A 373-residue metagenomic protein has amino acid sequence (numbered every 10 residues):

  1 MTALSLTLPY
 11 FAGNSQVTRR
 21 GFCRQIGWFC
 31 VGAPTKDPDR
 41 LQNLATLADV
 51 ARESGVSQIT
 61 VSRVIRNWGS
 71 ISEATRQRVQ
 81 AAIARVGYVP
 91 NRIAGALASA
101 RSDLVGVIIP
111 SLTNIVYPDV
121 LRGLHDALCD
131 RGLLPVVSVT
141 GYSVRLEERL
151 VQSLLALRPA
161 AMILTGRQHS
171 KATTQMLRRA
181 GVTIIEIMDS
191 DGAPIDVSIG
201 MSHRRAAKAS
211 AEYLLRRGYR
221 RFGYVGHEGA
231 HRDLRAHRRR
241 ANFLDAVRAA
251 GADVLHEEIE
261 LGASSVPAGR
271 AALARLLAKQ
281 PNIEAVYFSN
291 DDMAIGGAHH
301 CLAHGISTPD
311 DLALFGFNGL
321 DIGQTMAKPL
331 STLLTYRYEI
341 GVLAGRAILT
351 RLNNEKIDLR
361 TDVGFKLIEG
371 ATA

Functional and structural regions predicted by a protein language model:
T2-D103, A373: N-terminal helix-turn-helix DNA-binding module of bacterial transcription factors
S5-L6, T18-C23, A274, K279-A285 (+1 more regions): Flexible loop/turn connectors
E73, Y88-A161, A241-L244, L255: Amphipathic helical "hinge" segments at domain boundaries
P110-D119, V137-L146, I199-A209, V225-A274 (+4 more regions): Hinge/beta->alpha junction and helix N-cap segments in small-molecule ligand-binding domains
R158-G166, G223-G226, I259, Q280-N290 (+1 more regions): Periplasmic-binding protein-like
T165-A209, G229, D292, N318-L330: Flexible loop/hinge segments that line or gate small-molecule binding clefts
R221, V254-E257, S307-A313: Short acidic capping loops at alpha-helix termini that bridge into adjacent secondary structure
